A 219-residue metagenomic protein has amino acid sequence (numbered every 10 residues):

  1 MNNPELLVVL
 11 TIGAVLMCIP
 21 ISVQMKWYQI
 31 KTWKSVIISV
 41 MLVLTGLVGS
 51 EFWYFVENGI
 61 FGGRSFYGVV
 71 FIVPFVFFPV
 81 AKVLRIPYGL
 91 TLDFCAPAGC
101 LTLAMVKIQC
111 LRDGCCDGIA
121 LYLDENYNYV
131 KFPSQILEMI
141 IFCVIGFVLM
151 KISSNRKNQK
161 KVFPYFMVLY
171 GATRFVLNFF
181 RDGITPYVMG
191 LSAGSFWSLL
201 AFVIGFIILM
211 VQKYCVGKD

Functional and structural regions predicted by a protein language model:
M1-D219: Hydrophobic, membrane-interfacing alpha helices
